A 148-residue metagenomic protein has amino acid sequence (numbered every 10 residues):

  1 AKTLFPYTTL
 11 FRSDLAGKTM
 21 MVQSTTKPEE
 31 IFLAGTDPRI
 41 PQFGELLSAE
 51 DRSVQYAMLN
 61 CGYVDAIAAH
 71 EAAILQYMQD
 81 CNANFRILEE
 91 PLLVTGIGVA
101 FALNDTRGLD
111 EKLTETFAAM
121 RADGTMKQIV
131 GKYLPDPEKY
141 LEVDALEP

Functional and structural regions predicted by a protein language model:
T3-L10: Short, small-residue-biased leader/transition segments that mark boundaries at the very start of proteins
P6, Q23-T26, R52, A68-Y77 (+1 more regions): Beta->alpha turn/N-cap motifs
R12, T26-A49, M78-N82: Ligand-binding cleft/hinge of the Venus flytrap
L15, M58-N60, V99, L113: Hydrophobic residues within well-ordered alpha-helices
P28-F32, F117-Y133, P137: Periplasmic-binding protein-like
I31-G35, M58-N60, V64-V94: A ligand-binding cleft/hinge motif common to bilobed small-molecule-binding domains
L46-A57, C61, T95: Short helix-initiation/N-cap motifs at beta->coil->alpha
L75, Q79-A118, D136-P148: Periplasmic-binding protein-like
